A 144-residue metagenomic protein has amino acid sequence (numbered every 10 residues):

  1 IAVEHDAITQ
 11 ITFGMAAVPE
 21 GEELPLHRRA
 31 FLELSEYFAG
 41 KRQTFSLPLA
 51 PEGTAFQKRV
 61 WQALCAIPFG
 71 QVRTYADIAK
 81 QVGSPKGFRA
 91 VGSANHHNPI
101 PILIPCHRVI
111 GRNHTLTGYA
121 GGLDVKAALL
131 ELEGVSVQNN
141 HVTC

Functional and structural regions predicted by a protein language model:
I1-K86, V135-C144: Basic nucleic-acid-binding alpha-helical/helix-turn surface characteristic of O6-alkylguanine DNA
T54, Q71, S84, S93 (+2 more regions): Gly/Ser/Thr-rich helix-start
L64, I78, C106-H107, L129: Residue-level signal for inorganic ion chemistry
K86-N98: Regulatory, non-catalytic segments
P99, L103: Major-groove DNA-recognition helix of helix-turn-helix-type DNA-binding domains
R112-C144: …primarily DNA-binding HTH/wHTH and HhH modules…
